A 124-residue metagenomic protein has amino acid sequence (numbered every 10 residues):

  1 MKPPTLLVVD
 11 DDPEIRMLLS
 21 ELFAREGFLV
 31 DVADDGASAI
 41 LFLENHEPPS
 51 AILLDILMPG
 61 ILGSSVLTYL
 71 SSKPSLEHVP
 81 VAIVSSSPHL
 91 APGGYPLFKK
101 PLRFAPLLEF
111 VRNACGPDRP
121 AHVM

Functional and structural regions predicted by a protein language model:
D12-R16: Short acidic/polar segment at the start of the alpha1 helix of CheY-like receiver
M17-R25: Charged docking surfaces used in two-component/phosphorelay signaling
V32-A51: Acidic, metal-coordinating helix/loop segments flanking the phosphotransfer/catalytic sites of two-component signaling
D55: Active-site residues of response regulator receiver
M58: Receiver (REC) domain active-site loop signature in two-component systems and cognate sites in sensor histidine kinases
A82-S85: Hydrophobic/aromatic residues positioned on beta-strands within the core alpha/beta folds
L102-V123: C-terminal output helix
